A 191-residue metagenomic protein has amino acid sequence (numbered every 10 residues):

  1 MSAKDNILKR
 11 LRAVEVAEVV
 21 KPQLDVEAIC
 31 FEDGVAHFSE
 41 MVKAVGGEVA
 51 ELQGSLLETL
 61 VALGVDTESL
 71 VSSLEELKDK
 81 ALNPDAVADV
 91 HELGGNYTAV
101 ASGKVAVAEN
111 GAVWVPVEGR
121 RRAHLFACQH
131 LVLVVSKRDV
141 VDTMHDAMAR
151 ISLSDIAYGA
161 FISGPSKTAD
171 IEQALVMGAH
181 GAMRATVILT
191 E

Functional and structural regions predicted by a protein language model:
M1-E191: The feature marks the mature, well-folded catalytic cores of soluble enzymes
